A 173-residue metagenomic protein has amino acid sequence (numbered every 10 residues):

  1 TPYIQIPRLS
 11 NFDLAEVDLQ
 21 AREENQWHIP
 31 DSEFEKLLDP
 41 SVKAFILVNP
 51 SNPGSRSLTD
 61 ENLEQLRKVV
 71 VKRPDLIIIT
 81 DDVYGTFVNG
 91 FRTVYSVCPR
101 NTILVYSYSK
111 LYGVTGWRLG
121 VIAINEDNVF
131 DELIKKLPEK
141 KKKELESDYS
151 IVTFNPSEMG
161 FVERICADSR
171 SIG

Functional and structural regions predicted by a protein language model:
T1, P50-P53, Y84-T86, S109-Y112 (+1 more regions): Short, solvent-exposed loop/turn segments at secondary-structure junctions
T1-L14: Substrate-binding/gating loop at the entrance of the active-site cleft, primarily in PLP-dependent aminotransferase-like
Q5-I6, V69, V94: Hydrophobic/aromatic ligand-binding patch that stacks against planar heteroaromatic rings of cofactors or nucleotides
V17-L19, V105: Hydrophobic residues at beta-strand termini and immediately following loops that shape nucleotide-binding pockets
L19-G90: Active-site phosphate-binding strand-loop segment of PLP-dependent enzymes
L63, G85-T102, N125: Conserved N-terminal glycine/acidic-rich loop preference
R100-G173: Conserved core segment of the aminotransferase class I/II
